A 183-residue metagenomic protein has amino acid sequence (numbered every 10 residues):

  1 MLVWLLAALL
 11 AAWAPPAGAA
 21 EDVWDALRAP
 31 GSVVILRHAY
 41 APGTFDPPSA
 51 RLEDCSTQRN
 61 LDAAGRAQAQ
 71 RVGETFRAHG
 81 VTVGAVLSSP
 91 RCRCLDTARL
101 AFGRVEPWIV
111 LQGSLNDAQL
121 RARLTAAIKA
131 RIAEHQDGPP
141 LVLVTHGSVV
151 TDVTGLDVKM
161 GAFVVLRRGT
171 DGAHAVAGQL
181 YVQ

Functional and structural regions predicted by a protein language model:
M1-L5: Bacterial N-terminal signal peptides that target proteins for export
A14-P15: N-terminal signal peptide c-region/cleavage motif recognized by signal peptidases
A20-I109, S114-A118, A126, L156-H174 (+1 more regions): Active-site-proximal alpha-helix that buttresses catalytic centers in soluble enzyme cores
G31-V33, D137-T145: Generic beta-sheet signal
T125-E134: A short, acidic, amphipathic alpha-helical segment used as a generic capping/interface helix at domain edges
E134-P139, G169-T170: A short, structured loop/turn motif at beta-sheet edges
